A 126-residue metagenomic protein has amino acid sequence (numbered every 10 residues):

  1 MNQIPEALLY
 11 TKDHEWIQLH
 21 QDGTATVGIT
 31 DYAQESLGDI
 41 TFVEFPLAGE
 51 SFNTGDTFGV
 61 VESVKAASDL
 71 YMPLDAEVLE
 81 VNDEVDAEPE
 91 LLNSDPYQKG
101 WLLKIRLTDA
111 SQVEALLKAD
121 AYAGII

Functional and structural regions predicted by a protein language model:
M1-T57, E90, S94-I126: Acidic, low-complexity mobile loops and tails
H14, V61, L70, D75-V78: Conserved hydrophobic positions within beta-strands
G28, Y71-P73, E80, K104: Conserved beta-strand segments that form the floor/walls of ligand-binding pockets within enzyme and binding domains
D31, K65, L74: A short beta-strand motif that forms part of the nucleic acid-binding face of small beta-barrel RNA-binding folds
Q34-E35, E77-V78, E84-V85: Short, charged/polar surface micro-motifs in flexible loops or helix N-caps
S63-A66, D83: Short, conserved catalytic or interaction motifs in soluble domains
